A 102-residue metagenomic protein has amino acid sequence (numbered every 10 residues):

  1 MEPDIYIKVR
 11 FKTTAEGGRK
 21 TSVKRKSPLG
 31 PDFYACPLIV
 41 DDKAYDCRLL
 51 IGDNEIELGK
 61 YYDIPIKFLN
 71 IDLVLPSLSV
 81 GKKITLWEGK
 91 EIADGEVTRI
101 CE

Functional and structural regions predicted by a protein language model:
M1-E102: C-terminal effector/interaction modules appended to NTPase cores
